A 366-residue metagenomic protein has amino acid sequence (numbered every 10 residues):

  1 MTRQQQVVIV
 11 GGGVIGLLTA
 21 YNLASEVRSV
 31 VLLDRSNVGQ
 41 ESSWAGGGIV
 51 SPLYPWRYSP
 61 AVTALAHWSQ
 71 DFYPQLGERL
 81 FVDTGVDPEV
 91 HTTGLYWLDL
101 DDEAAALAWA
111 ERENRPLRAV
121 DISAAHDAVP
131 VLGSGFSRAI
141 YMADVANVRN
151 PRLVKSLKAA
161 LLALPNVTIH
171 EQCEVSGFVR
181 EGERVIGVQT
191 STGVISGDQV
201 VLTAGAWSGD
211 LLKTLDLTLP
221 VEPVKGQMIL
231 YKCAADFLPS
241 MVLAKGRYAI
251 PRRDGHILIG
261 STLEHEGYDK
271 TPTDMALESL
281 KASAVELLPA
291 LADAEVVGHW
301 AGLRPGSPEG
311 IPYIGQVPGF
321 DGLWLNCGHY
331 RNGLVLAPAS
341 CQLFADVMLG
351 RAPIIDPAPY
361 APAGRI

Functional and structural regions predicted by a protein language model:
Q5-V31: N-terminal Rossmann-like FAD-binding beta1-loop-alpha1 element of flavoenzymes
V8-V10, I195-W207, C341: Short hydrophobic core segments
L18-E26, G48-V50, G85-H91, R184 (+1 more regions): Active-site substrate-recognition segment that forms the wall of the catalytic cavity or substrate channel
A24-G46: Glycine-rich FAD pyrophosphate-binding loop
I49-A128, S283-V285: Dinucleotide-binding Rossmann-like beta1-alpha1 core, especially the glycine-rich loop that anchors the ADP
G85-W97, A108, P116-L164, T262-E266 (+2 more regions): Helix-loop-beta segment of a Rossmann-like dinucleotide-binding subdomain
I140-S191, I195-D198: Helical element adjacent to the flavin cofactor pocket in flavoenzyme catalytic cores
L288-I366: C-terminal catalytic lobe of FAD-dependent flavoproteins
